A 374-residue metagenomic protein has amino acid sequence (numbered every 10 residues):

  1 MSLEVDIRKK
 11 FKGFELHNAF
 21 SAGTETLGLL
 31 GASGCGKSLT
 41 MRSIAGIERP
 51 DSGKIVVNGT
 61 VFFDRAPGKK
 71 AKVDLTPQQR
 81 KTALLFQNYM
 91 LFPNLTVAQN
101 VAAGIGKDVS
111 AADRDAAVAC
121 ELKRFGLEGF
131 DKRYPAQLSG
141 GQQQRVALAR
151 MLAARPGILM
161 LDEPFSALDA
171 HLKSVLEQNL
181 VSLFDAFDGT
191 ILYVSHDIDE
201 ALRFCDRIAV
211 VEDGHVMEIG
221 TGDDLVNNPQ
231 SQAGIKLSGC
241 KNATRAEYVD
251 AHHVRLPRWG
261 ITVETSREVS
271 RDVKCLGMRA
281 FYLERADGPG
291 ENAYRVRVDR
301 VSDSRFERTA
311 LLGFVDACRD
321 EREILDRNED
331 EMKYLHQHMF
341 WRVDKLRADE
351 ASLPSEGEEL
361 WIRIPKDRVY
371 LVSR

Functional and structural regions predicted by a protein language model:
V5-I7, A66-A71, G234: Pre-NBD coupling/linker segments of ABC/ABC-like ATPases
D6-A32, S38-R42, G46-R49, I55-V56 (+2 more regions): Non-catalytic connector elements of ABC transporters
L27-G28, V73-T76, R80-M90, L192: ABC nucleotide-binding domain signature
E48-R49, V56, M90, G106 (+1 more regions): A position-specific signal in ABC ATPase nucleotide-binding domains
K54-R80, S110: ABC ATPase NBD Q-loop/coupling interface
K81-A83, T96-A233: ABC ATPase nucleotide-binding domains
V226-A251: C-terminal boundary and immediately downstream tail of ABC-type ATPase nucleotide-binding domains
